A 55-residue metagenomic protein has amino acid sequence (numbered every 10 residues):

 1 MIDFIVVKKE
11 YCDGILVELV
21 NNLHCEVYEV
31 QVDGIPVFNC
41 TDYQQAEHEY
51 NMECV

Functional and structural regions predicted by a protein language model:
M1-E29: Short N-terminal "domain-start" leader segments that mark the transition from disordered tails or signal peptides into
E26-V55: A short, charged, amphipathic alpha-helix used as a generic interaction element across diverse proteins
